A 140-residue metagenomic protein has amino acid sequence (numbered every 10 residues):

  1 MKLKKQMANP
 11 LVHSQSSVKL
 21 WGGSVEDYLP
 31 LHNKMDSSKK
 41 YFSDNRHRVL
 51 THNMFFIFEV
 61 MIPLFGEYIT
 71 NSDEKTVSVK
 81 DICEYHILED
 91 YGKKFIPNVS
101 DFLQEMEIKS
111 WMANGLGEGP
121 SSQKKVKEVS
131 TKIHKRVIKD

Functional and structural regions predicted by a protein language model:
M1-D140: N-terminal membrane-targeting hydrophobic helices
